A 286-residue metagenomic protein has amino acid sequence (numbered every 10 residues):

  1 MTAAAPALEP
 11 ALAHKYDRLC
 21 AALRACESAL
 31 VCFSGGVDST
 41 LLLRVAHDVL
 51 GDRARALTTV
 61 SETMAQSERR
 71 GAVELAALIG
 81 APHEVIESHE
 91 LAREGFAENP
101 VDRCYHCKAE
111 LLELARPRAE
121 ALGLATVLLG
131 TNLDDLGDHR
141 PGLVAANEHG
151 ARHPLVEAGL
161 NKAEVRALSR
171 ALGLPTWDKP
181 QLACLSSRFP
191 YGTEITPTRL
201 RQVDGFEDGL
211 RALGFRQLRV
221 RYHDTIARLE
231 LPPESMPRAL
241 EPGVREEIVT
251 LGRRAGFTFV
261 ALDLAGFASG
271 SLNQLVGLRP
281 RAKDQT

Functional and structural regions predicted by a protein language model:
T2-A171, A212, A227, G243-F257 (+4 more regions): ATP-dependent adenylation/nucleotidyltransferase module used to activate substrates
S28, C104, P190, P232-E234: A broad detector of the eukaryotic-type serine/threonine protein kinase catalytic domain
R55, Y222-P233: Short, aliphatic-rich beta-strand segments
V127-G130, C184-L185, R219-R221, E230: Short, conserved beta-strand edge motifs with alternating hydrophobic and charged residues
V156-L210, G214-R219: Mid-to-C-terminal catalytic subdomains of enzymes that bind/position adenosyl phosphate moieties or nucleic-acid
Q181-T193, I226-E230, F267-L272: Flexible glycine/acidic-rich beta-alpha junction loops that bind and position SAM and/or redox cofactors in anaerobic
M236-V244: Short, conserved charged micro-motifs
